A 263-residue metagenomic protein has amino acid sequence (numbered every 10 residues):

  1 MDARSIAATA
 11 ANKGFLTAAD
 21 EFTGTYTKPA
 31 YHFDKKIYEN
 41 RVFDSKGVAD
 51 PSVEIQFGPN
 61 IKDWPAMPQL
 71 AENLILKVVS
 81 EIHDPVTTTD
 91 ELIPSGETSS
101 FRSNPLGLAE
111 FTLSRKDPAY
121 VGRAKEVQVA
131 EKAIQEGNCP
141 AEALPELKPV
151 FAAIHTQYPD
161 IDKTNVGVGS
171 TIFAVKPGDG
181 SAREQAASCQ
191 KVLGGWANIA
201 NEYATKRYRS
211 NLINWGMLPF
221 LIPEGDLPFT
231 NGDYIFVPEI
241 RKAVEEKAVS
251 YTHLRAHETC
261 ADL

Functional and structural regions predicted by a protein language model:
M1-K36: Mobile "lid/hinge" segments at catalytic clefts and subdomain interfaces of large enzymes
I6-T17, S95, L193, W215-L218 (+1 more regions): Change "in soluble alpha/beta enzymes" to "in soluble alpha/beta proteins
R41-A197: Non-catalytic terminal/interface segments that mediate subunit docking, oligomerization, and allosteric communication
K176-D179, E202-K206, D226: Acidic, glycine-rich active-site loops and adjacent beta-strand->loop/helix elements that engage anionic groups
W196-N201, P219-I222: Short hydrophobic alpha-helical runs that function as membrane-insertion/retention elements
R209-Y251: A structural-propensity feature for long, helix-poor, extended segments
T252-T259: Conserved small/polar residues in nucleotide/adenosyl-binding loops
